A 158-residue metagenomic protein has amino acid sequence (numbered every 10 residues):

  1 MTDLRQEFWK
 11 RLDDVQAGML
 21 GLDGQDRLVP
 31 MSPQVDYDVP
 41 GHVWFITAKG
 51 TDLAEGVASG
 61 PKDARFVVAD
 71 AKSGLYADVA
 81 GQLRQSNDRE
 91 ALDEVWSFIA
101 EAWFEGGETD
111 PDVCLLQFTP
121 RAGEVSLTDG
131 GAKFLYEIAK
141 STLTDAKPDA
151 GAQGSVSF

Functional and structural regions predicted by a protein language model:
M1-G24, L143, A152-Q153, F158: Extreme N-terminal tail/first-helix region
T2-R5, T47-L53, A100: Charged, amphipathic alpha-helical segments
D3, E7, A91-V95, F134 (+1 more regions): Exposed alpha-helical structural elements
L12-Q16, G60-D63, T119-R121, D149-G151: A short, compositionally biased
Q16-G50, E55-V57, D63-D70, Y76-A80: Short beta-strand segments
Q34-D36, G81-Q85, G130-A132: A short, sequence-level motif marking secondary-structure junctions
L53-A122: Short, structured beta-strand-loop surface elements
E108-F158: C-terminal edge-of-domain segments
